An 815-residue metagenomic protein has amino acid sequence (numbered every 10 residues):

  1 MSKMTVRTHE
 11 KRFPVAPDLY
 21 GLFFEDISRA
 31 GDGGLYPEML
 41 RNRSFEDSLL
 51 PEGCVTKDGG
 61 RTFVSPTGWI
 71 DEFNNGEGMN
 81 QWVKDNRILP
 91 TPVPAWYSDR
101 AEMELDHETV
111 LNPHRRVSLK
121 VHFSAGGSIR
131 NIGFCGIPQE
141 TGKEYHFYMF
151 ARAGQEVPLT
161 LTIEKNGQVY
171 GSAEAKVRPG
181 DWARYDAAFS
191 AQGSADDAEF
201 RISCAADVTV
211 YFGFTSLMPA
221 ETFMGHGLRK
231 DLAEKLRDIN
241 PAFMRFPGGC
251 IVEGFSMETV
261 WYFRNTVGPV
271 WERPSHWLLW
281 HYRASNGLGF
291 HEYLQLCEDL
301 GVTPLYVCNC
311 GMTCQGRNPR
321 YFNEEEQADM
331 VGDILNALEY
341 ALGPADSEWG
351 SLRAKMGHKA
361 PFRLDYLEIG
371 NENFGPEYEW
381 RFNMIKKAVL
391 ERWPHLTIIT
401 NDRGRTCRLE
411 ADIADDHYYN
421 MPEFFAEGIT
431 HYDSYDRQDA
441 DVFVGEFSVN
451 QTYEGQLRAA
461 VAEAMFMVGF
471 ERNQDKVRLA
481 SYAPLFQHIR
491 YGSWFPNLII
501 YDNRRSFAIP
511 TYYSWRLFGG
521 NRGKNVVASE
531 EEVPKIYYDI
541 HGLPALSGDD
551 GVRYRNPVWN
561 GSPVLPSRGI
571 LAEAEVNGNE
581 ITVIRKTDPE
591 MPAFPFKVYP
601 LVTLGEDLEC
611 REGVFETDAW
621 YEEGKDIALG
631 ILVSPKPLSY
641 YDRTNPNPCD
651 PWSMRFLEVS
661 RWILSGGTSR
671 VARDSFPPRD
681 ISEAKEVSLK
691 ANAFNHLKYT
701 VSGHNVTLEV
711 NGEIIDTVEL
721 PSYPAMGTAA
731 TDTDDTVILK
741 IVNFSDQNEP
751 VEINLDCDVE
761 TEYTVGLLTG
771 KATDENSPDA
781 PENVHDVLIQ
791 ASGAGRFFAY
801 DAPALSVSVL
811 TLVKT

Functional and structural regions predicted by a protein language model:
L22, G53-S118, V252-F290, R317-G332 (+1 more regions): Aromatic- and acidic-residue-enriched carbohydrate-binding clefts of CAZyme catalytic domains
D106-G127, E573-L601: Short carbohydrate-recognition loop motifs
G126-D238: Extended acidic/polar, glycine-enriched regions that form or flank non-catalytic beta-rich accessory modules
A173, A672-K698: Short, aromatic/His-centered strand-loop micro-motif at the edge of beta-sheets
L296, K386-N401, I413, H417-R522 (+2 more regions): Catalytic-core region of carbohydrate-active enzymes that cleave or remodel glycosidic bonds
S547, E590-R670: Secretory/extracellular carbohydrate-interaction modules and structurally similar beta-sandwich "look-alikes"
P557, T617, A691-E719: Carbohydrate-binding surfaces in secreted/extracellular proteins
P724-V759, V765-G770, S808-T811: Carbohydrate-binding surface patches
